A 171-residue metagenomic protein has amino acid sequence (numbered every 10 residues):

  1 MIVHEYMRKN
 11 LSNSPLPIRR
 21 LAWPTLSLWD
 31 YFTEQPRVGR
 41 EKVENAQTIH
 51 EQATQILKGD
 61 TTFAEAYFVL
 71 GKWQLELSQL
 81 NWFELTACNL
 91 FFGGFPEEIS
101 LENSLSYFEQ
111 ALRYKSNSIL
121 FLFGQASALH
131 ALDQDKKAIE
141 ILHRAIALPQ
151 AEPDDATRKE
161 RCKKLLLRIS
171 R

Functional and structural regions predicted by a protein language model:
M1-T62, K72-R113, Q150-A151, T157: Short coil/linker segments at helix-helix boundaries
P17, P24-T25, A66, F121 (+1 more regions): The tetratricopeptide repeat
P24, K72-L75, S127-H130, P153-R171: TPR/TPR-like alpha-solenoid helical repeat scaffolds
L28, L70, L105, Q125 (+4 more regions): Heptad-repeat amphipathic alpha-helical coiled-coil interaction surface used for oligomerization/assembly
Q52, Y67-L70, Y107, L122-L129 (+1 more regions): TPR/Sel1-like alpha-solenoid repeat signature
S116: Terminal substrate-recognition subdomain of acyl/acetyltransferases
I119-R158: C-terminal/domain-terminus segments
